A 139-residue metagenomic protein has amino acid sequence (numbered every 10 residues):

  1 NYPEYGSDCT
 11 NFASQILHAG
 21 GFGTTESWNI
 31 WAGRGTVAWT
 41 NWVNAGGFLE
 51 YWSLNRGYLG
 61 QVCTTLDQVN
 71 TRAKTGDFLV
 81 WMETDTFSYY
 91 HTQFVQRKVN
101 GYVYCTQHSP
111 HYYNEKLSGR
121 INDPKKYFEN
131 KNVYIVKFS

Functional and structural regions predicted by a protein language model:
N1-E4, A13, V69, Q96 (+1 more regions): Short intrinsically disordered, low-complexity coil segments enriched in acidic
N1-W42: N-terminal capping segments
T10-A19, T92-Q96, T106-Q107: Active-site scaffold segments
A19-G23, V99, H111: Short loop/turn segments at secondary-structure transitions that flank enzyme active sites
T24-T25, T64-T65, D123: Serine/threonine-rich low-complexity intrinsically disordered regions
G33-C105: ...with weaker cross-activation on analogous glycine-rich loops/strands in unrelated enzymes
Y104-Y112, L117-S139: Low-complexity, Gly/Ser/Thr/Pro-rich intrinsically disordered linker/tail segments
